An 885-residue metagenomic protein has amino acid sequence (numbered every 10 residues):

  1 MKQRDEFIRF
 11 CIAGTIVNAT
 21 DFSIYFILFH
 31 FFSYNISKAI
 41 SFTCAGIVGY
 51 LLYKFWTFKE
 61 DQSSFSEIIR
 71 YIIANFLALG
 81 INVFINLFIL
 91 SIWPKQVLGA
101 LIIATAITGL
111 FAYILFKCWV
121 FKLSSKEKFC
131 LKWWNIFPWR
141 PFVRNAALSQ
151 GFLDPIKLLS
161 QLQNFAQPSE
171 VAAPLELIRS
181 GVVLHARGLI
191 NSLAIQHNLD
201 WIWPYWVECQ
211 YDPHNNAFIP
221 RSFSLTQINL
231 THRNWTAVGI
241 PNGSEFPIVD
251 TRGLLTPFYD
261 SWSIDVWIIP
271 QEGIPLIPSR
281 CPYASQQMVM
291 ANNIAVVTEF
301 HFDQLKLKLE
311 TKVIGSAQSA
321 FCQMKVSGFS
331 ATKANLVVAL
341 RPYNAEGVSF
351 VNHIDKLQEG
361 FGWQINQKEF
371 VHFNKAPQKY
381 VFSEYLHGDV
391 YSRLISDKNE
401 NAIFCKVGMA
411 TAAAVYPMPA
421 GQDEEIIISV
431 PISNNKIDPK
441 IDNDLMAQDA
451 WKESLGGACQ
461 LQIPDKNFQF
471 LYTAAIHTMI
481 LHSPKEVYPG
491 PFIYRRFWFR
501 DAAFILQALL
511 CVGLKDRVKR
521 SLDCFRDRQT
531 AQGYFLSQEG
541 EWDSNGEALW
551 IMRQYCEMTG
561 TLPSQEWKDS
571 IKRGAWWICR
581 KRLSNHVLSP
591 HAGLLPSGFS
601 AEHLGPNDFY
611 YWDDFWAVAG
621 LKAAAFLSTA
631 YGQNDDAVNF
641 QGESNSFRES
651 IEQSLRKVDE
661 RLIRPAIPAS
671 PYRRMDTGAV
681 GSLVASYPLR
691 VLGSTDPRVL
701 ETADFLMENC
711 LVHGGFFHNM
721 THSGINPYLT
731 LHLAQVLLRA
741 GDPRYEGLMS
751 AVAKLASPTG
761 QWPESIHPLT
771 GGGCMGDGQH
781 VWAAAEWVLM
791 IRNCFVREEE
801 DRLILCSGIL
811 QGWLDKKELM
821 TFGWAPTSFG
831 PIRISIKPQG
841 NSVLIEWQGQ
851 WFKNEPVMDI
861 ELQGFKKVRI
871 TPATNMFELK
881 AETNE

Functional and structural regions predicted by a protein language model:
M1-F129: Interaction-mediating elements
F129-L461, R802-E885: Terminal accessory carbohydrate-recognition/targeting modules of carbohydrate-active enzymes
S330, H353, M418-A420, R496-H591 (+3 more regions): Aromatic-rich carbohydrate-recognition surfaces in CAZymes
V407-I441, S537-D543, C579-S646, I845: The feature captures the catalytic groove of carbohydrate-active enzymes
K440-R496: An acidic-aromatic substrate-binding cleft motif
L455-A474, F499-R500, D543, Q554-W612 (+2 more regions): Active-site acid/base region of carbohydrate-active enzymes
H482-E486, R526-Q538, A592-F609, E764-G776: Acidic/His metal-coordination segments adjacent to aromatic residues that form catalytic metal sites in metalloenzymes
F497-L514, R526-T530, K568-K572, W576 (+4 more regions): Active-site core of glycosidic bond-cleaving carbohydrate-active enzymes
